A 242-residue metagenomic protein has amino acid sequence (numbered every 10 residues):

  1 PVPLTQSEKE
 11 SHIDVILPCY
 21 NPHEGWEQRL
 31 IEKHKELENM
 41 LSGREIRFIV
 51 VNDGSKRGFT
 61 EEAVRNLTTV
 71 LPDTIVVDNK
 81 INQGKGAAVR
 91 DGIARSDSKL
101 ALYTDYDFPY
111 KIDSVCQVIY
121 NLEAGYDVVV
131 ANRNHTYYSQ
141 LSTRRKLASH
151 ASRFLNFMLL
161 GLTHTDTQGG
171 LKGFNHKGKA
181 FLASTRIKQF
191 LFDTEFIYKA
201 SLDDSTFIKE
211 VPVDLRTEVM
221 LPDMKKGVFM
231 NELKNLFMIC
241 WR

Functional and structural regions predicted by a protein language model:
P1-I13, L17-P18, E24-Q28, G161 (+1 more regions): Hydrophobic helical membrane-anchoring modules
S11-L17, K33, L37, I46-V51: Hydrophobic targeting segments
P22-N39: Short, well-formed alpha-helical segments that are part of the catalytic scaffolds of diverse glycosyltransferases
R44-S55, V77-N79: Short beta-strand/loop segment that forms part of the nucleotide-sugar
N52-A63, F108: A conserved acidic beta->alpha catalytic loop
E61-R95: Conserved donor nucleotide-binding strand/loop of the catalytic core
I81-Q83, A87-R95, I112-F190, E218-L233: Acceptor/aglycone-binding surface of glycosyltransferases and processive sugar-polymer synthases
A101: Short aromatic/hydrophobic "clamp" motif used to bind/position activated sugar donors
